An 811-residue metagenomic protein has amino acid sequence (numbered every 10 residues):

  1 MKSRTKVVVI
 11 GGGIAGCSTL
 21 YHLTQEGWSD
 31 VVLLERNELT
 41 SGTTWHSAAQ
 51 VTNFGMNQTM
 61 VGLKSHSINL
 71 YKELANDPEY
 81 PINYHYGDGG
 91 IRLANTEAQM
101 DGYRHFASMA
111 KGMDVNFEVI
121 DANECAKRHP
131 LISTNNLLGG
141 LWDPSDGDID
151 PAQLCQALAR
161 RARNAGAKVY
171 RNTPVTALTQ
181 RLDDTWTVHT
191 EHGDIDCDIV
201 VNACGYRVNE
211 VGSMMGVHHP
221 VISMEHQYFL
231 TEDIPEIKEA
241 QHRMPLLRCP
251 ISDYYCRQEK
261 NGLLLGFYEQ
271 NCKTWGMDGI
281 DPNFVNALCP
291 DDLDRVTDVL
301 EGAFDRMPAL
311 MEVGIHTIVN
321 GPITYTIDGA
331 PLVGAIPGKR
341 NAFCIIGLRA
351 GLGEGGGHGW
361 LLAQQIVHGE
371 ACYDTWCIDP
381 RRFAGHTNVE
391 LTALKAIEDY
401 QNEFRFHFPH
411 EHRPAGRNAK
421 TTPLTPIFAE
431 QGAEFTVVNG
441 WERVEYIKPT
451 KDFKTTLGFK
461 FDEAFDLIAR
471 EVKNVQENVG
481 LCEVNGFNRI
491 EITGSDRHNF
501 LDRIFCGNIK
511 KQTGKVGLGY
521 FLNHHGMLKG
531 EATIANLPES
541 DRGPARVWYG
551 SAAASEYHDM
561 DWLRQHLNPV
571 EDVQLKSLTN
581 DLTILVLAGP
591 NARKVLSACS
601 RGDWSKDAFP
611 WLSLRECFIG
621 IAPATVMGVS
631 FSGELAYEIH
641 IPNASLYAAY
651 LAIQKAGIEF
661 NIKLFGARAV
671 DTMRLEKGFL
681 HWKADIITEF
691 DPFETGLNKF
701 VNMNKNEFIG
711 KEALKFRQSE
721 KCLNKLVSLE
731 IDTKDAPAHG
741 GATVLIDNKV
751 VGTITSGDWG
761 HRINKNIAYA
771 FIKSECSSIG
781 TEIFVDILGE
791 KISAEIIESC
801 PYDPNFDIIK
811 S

Functional and structural regions predicted by a protein language model:
K2-A15, V32: Beta1/beta-strand and adjacent pyrophosphate-binding region of the FAD-binding site in flavoprotein oxidoreductases
S18, A177-C289, D298-R306, G385-H412 (+2 more regions): Flavin-dependent oxidoreductases
T24-T44: Glycine-rich FAD pyrophosphate-binding loop
A48-N53, G89-R92, V217-H242, D298 (+5 more regions): Central beta-strand plus flanking loop segment that forms part of the substrate or channel wall within the catalytic
A49-R128, I251-C256, G262, P290 (+3 more regions): Dinucleotide-binding Rossmann-like beta1-alpha1 core, especially the glycine-rich loop that anchors the ADP
L70-E73, Y80, A94-A165, Y170-R171 (+3 more regions): Flavin (FAD/FMN) cofactor-binding and adjacent substrate-gating region of FAD-dependent oxidoreductase domains
P151, I251, N286-G416: C-terminal catalytic lobe of FAD-dependent flavoproteins
Y373-D374, D379-S811: Glycine/proline-enriched, intrinsically flexible loops and inter-domain linkers
